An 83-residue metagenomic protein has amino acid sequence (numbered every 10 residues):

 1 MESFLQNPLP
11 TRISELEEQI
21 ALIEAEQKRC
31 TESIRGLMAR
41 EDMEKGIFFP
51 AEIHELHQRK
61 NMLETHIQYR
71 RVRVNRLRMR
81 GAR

Functional and structural regions predicted by a protein language model:
M1, K45-G46, L63-H66: Generic intrinsically disordered, low-complexity segments enriched for polar/acidic and small residues
M1-I13, M43-E44, A82-R83: Short, charge-rich amphipathic alpha-helices with coiled-coil/heptad character
T11-S14, E18-E32, N61, T65-Y69: Heptad-repeat alpha-helical rod positions in long coiled-coil/spectrin-like domains
A25-H54: Short E/K-rich amphipathic alpha-helical oligomerization segments
R35, D42, N75-A82: Structured alpha-helical bundle/scaffold domains in large eukaryotic membrane-trafficking regulators
I53-M79: Amphipathic alpha-helical coiled-coil segments
